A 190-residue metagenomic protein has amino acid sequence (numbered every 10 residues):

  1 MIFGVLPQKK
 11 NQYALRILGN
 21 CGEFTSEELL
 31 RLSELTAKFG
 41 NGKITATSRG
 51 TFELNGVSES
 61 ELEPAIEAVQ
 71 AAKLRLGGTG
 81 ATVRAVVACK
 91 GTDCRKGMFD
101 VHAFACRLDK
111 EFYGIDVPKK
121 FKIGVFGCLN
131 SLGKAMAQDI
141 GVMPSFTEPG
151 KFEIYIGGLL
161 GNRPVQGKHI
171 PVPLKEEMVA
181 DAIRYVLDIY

Functional and structural regions predicted by a protein language model:
M1-L15, F24: Intrinsically disordered, low-complexity polar/charged tails and linkers
M1-V5, K38, L74-A81, F152-L159: N-proximal short alpha-helices
Y13, F39, Y113-I115, Y155 (+2 more regions): Sequence-level detector for tyrosine residue identity
Y13-G19, K151-I156: Generic recognition of long tandem-repeat/solenoid scaffolds
L15-T147: Small-residue-enriched alpha-helical segments and adjacent helix-cap loops that form tight helix-helix packing
G127, S131, M136-Y190: Mobile "lid/hinge" segments at catalytic clefts and subdomain interfaces of large enzymes
